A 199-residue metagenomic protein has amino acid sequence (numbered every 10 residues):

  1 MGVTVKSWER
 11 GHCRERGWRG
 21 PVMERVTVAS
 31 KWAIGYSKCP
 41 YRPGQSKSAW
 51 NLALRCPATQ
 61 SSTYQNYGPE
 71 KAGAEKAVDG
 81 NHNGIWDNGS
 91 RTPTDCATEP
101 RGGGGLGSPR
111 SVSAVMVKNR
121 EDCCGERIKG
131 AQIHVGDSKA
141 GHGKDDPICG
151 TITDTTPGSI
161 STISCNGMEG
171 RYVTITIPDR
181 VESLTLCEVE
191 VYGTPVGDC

Functional and structural regions predicted by a protein language model:
V3-E9: Extreme N-terminal basic, low-complexity initiation segments that serve as generic localization/processing leaders
Y41-R55, S62-Y67, N81-K144, S159-C199: Aromatic, loop-rich ligand-recognition surfaces of beta-strand-rich domains
D145-D154: Solvent-exposed serine/threonine-rich low-complexity stretches and specific carbohydrate-binding patches
